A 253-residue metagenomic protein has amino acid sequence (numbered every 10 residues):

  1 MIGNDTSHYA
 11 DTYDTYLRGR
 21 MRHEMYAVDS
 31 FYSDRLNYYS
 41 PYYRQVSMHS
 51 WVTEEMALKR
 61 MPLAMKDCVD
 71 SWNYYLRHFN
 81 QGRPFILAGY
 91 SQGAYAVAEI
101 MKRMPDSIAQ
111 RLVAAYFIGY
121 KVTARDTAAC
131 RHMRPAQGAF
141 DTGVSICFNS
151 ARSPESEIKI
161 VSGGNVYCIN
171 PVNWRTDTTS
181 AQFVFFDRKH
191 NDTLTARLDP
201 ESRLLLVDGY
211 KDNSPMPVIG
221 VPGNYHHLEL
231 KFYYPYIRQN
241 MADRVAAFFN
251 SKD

Functional and structural regions predicted by a protein language model:
M1, Y39-Y42, I86-L87, A114-F117 (+1 more regions): Structural recognition of the beta-strand scaffold that forms the well-ordered cores of secreted hydrolase catalytic
I2-G82, N213-L230, P235-D253: Active-site catalytic motif of lipid deacylating hydrolases and related acyltransferases
S7-T12, E54-E55, P84-A88, V113-F117 (+1 more regions): A generic short-segment signal for beta-strand/edge and adjacent turn/coil regions
H8-A10, S50, Y95-V97, A124-A128 (+1 more regions): Extracytoplasmic/secreted cell-surface and envelope-processing proteins
M25, V97-R103: Short, well-ordered amphipathic alpha-helices
Y42-S47, G89-S91, G119-K121: A mature extracytoplasmic/lumenal domain signature
V69-Q81, K102-A247, S251-K252: Surface cap/lid and interfacial helix-loop subdomains adjacent to catalytic sites that gate substrate access
L87-V97: Gly/Ala-rich beta-loop-alpha elbow adjacent to hydrolase catalytic centers
